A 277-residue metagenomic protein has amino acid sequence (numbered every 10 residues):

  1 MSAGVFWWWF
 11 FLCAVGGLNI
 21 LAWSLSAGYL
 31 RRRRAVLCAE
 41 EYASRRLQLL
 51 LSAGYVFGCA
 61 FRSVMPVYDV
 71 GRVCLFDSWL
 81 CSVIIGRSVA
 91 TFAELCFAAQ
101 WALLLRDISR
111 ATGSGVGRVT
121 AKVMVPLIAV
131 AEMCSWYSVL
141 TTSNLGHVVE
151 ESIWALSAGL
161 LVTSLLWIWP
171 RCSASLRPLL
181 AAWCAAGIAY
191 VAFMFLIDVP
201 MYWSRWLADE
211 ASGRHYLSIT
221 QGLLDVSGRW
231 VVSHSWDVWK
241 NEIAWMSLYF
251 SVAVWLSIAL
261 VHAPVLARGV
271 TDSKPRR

Functional and structural regions predicted by a protein language model:
M1-A22: Hydrophobic transmembrane alpha-helical segments in integral membrane proteins
S2-V5, D77-F92, H234-A244: Short aromatic-rich membrane-water interface segments that cap or initiate transmembrane helices in multi-pass membrane
G16-S26, V162-R277: C-terminal transmembrane-bundle signature of multipass membrane proteins, characterized by strong activation on
W23-R33, S63-V70, R87-A121, A129-V139 (+1 more regions): Internal transmembrane alpha-helix with an interfacial aromatic "cap," most often the third helix
C38-G54, G113-V125, S175-C184: Membrane-interfacial loop-to-transmembrane alpha-helix junctions, especially the N-terminal start
V56-R72, I128-G146, A192-R205, Q221 (+1 more regions): C-terminal ends of transmembrane alpha-helices and the immediately adjacent extracellular/lumenal or cytosolic loop
R72-G86, S143-W154: Non-cytosolic membrane-interface motifs at loop->transmembrane helix junctions
L140-P170, A174: Extracellular-loop-to-transmembrane junctions of the mid-late helices
